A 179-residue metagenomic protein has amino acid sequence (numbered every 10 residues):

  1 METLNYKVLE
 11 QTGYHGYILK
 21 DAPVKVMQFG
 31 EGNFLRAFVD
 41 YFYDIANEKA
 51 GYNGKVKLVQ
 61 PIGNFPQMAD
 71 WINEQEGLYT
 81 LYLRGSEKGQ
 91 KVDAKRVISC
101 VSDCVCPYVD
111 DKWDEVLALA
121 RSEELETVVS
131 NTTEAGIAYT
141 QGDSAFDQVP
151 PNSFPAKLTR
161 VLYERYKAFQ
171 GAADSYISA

Functional and structural regions predicted by a protein language model:
M1-A179: Non-transmembrane, aqueous-exposed alpha-helical and coiled segments at domain scale
